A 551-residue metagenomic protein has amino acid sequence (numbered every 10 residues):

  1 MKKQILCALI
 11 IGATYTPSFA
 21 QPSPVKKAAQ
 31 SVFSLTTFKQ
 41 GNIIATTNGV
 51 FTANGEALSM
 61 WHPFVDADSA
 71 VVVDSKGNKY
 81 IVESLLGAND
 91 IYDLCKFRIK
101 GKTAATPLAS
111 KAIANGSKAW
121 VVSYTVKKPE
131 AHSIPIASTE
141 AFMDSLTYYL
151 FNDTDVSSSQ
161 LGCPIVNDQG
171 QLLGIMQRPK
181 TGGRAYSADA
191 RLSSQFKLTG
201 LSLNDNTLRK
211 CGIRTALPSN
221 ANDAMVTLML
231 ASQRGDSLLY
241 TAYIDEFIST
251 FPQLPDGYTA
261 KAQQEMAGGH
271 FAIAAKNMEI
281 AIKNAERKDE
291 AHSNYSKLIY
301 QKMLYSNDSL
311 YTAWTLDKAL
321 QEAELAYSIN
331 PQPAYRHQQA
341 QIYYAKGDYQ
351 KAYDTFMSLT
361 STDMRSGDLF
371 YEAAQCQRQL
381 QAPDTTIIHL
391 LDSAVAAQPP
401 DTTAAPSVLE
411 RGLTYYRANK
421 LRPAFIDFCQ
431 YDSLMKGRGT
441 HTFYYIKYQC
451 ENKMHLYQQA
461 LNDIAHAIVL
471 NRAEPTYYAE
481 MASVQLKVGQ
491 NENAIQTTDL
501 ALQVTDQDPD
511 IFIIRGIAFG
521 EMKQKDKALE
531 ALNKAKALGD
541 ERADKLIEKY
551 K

Functional and structural regions predicted by a protein language model:
Q21, T36-M60, K79-I81, G162-P164: A conserved glycine-rich beta-strand in the N-terminal activation segment of trypsin-fold
Q21-P24, A104-Y149, D155-L161, M176-Y186: Flexible, gly/ser-rich surface segments that form the specificity/activation loops bordering the active-site cleft
P22-V25, I175-L239: C-terminal cap/linker of serine protease catalytic domains
A53-L94, A114: Catalytic-histidine neighborhood of serine endopeptidases, predominantly the chymotrypsin-like S1/PA family
Y240, A274, T312, A319 (+6 more regions): Single-residue signature of alpha-solenoid repeat helices
T250, N284-A285, S328-I329, T362-D363 (+5 more regions): Structural marker of alpha-solenoid helical repeat scaffolds
A260, N294, Q338, E372 (+5 more regions): Canonical tetratricopeptide repeat
A267, Q301-Y305, A345-K346, Q379-L380 (+6 more regions): Register position in tetratricopeptide repeats
